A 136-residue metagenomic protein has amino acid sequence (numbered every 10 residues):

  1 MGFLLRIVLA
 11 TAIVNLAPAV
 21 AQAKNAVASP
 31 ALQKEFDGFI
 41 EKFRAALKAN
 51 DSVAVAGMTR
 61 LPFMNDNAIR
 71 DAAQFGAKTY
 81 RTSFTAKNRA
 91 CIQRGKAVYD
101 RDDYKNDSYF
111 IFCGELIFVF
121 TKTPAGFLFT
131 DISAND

Functional and structural regions predicted by a protein language model:
G2-A10: Sec-dependent signal peptide recognition, specifically the positively charged N-region followed immediately by
L4-L5, A21-A28: Juxtamembrane and targeting peptides
I13-A21: C-terminal segment of classical bacterial N-terminal signal peptides
N25-K48, S52, A56-D136: C-terminal-biased regions
